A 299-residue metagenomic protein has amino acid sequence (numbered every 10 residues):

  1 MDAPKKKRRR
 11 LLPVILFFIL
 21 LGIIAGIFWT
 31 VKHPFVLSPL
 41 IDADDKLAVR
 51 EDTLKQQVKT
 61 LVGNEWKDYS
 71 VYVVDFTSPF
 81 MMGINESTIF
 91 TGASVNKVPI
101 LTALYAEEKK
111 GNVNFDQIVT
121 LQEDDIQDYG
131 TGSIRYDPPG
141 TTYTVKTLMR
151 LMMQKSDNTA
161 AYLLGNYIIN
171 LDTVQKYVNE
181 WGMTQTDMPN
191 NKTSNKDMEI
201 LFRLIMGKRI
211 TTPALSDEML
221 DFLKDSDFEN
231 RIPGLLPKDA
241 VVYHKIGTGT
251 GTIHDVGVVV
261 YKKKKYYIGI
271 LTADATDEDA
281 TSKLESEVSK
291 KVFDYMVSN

Functional and structural regions predicted by a protein language model:
M1-E65, M81, R209-D227, G251-N299: Structured C-terminal helix/loop/strand segments within mature extracytoplasmic catalytic/sensor domains
S38-E51, E123, Y129, Y136-G207 (+3 more regions): Active-site-adjacent helix/loop patches that line small-molecule binding or acyl-intermediate pockets
W66-I89: Short, conserved catalytic-motif segment at the N-terminal edge
V74-F76, D124, M153-S156, N179 (+3 more regions): Active-site-proximal beta-strand/loop segments in catalytic clefts of secreted hydrolases
P79, F90-L121, M152, I268: Active-site SXXK
V98-A103, D197-I200, E287: Short amphipathic alpha-helical face segments that pack within enzyme cores and frequently flank/anchor catalytic
T102-K110, Q154, I200-G207, F293-D294: Short glycine/serine- and small hydrophobic-enriched flexible loop segments
S226-I246: Short Gly/Thr-rich strand-loop-strand
